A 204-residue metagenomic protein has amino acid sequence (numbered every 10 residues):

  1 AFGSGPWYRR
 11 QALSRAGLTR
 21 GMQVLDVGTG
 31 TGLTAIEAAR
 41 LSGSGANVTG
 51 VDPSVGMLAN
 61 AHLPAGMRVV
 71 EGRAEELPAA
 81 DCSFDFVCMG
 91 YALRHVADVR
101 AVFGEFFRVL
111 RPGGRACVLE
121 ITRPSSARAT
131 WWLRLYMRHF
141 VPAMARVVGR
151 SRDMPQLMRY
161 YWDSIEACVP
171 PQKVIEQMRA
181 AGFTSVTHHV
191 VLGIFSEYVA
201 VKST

Functional and structural regions predicted by a protein language model:
F2-M22, E37: Conserved alpha-helix/loop element of class I SAM-dependent methyltransferases that forms part of the SAM/SAH-binding
Q23-E76: Class I SAM-dependent methyltransferase SAM/SAH-binding core
V51, R123-Q177, A181: C-terminal alpha-helical "lid/dimerization" subdomain adjacent to the S-adenosyl-L-methionine
E75-F86: A short acidic, Gly/Pro-enriched loop at the edge of an enzyme's catalytic core that lines a small-molecule cofactor
D85-V99: A short SAM/SAH-binding and catalytic strip from SAM-dependent methyltransferases
R100-R115: A short glycine-rich, Lys/Arg-flanked "PGG" loop and its adjoining helix->strand segment in the class I
A181-T204: Core SAM-dependent methyltransferase catalytic element
